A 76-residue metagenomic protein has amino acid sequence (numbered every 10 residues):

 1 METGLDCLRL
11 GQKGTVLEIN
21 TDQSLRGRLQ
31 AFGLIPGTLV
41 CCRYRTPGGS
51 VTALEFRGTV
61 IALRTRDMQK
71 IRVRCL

Functional and structural regions predicted by a protein language model:
M1-L76: Compact, glycine-rich, soluble single-domain proteins
